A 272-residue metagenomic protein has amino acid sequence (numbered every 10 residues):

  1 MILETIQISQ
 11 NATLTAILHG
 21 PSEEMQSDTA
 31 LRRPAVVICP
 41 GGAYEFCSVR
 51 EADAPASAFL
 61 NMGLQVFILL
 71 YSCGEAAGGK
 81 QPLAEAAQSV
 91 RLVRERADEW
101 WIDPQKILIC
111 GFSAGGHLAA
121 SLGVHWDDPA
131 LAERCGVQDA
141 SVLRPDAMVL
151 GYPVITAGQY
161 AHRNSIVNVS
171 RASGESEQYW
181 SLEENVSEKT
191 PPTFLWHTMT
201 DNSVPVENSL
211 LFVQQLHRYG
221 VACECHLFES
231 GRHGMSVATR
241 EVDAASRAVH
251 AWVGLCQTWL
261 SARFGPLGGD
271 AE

Functional and structural regions predicted by a protein language model:
M1-L31: N-terminal cap/lid segment of alpha/beta-hydrolase-fold proteins
R32-G41: Short beta-strand element of the alpha/beta-hydrolase
V49-F67: Short amphipathic alpha-helix adjacent to the substrate-entry channel of hydrolases
A77-E99, A251-W252: Alpha/beta-hydrolase active-site loop
R91-S165, S173, E177-Q178, L182: Primarily recognizes the serine-hydrolase "nucleophile elbow" in alpha/beta-hydrolase and SGNH/GDSL folds
K189, L195-H197, D201: Short beta-strand/loop motif that positions the catalytic acidic residue of the alpha/beta-hydrolase fold
N202-L211: Conserved alpha/beta-hydrolase "acid-adjacent" motif
L210-E272: C-terminal catalytic histidine-bearing segment of alpha/beta-hydrolase fold enzymes
